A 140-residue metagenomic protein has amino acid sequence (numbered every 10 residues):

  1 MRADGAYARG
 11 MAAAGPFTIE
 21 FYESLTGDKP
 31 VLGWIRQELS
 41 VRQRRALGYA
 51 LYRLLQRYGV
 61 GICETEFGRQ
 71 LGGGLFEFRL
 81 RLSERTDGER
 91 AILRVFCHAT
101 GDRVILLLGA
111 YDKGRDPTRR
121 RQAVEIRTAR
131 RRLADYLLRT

Functional and structural regions predicted by a protein language model:
M1-A91, D112-T140: Basic, Lys/Arg-enriched alpha-helical interface segments
L93-H98: Short, surface-exposed beta-strand/loop micro-motifs that present aromatic residues
A99-L107: Active-site beta-strand-loop-beta-strand hairpin of nuclease catalytic cores that positions key catalytic residues
